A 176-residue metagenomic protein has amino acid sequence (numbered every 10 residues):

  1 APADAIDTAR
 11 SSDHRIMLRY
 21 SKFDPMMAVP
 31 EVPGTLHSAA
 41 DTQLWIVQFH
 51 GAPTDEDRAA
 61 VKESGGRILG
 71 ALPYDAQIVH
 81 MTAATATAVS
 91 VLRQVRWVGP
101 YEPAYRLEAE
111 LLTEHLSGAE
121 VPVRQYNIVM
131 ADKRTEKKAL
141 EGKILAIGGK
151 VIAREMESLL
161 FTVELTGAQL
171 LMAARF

Functional and structural regions predicted by a protein language model:
A1-F176: Autoinhibitory N-terminal propeptides
